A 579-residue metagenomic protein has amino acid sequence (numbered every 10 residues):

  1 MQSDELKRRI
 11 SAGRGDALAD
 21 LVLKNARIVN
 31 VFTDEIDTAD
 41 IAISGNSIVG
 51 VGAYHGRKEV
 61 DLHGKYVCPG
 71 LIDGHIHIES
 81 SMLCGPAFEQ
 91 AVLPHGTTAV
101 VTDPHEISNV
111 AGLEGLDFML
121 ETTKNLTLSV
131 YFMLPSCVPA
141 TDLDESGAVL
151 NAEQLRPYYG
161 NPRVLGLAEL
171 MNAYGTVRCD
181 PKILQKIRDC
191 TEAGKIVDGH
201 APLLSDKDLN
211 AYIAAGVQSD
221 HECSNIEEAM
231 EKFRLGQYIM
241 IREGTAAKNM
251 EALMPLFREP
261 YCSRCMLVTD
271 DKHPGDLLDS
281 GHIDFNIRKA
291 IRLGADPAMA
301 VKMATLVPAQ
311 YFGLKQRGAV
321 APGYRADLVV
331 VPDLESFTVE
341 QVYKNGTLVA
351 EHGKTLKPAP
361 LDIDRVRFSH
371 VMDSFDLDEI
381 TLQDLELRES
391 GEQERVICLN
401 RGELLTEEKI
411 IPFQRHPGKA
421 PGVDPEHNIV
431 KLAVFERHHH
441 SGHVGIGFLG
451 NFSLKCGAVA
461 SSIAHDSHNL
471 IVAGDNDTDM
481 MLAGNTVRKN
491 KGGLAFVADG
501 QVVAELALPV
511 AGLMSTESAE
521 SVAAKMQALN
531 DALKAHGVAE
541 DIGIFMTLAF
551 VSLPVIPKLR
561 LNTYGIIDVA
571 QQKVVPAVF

Functional and structural regions predicted by a protein language model:
M1-A39, I43-S44, G52, L93-H95 (+2 more regions): Active-site microenvironment of metallo-dependent hydrolases
S3-A12, F88-G194, P260, V503-A507: Divalent-metal coordination cores built from histidine and acidic residues
A17-K24, Y54-T102: Replace "His-x-His-based motif
V22, G70-I72, F132, L267 (+1 more regions): Residue-level marker for buried hydrophobic side chains located in beta-strands that build the well-ordered beta-sheet
A26, N46, G64, H75 (+9 more regions): Divalent metal-coordination and catalytic microenvironments
P104-I107, P135-C137, N172, P202-L203 (+5 more regions): Short, ordered loop/turn segments at secondary-structure junctions
A111-G115, T141-G147, R178-K182, D208-Y212 (+9 more regions): Short acidic, glycine/serine/threonine-rich loops at helix termini
V149-E169, G175-M240, A247-V268, L278-R292 (+2 more regions): Histidine/acidic residue-rich metal-binding segments in metalloenzymes
